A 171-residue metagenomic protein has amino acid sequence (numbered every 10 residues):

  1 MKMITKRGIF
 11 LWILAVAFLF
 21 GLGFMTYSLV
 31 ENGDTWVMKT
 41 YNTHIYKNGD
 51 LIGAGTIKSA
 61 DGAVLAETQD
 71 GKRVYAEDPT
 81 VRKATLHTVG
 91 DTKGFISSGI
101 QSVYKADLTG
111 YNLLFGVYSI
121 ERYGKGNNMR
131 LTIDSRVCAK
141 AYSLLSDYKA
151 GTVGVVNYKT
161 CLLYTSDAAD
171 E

Functional and structural regions predicted by a protein language model:
M1-S166: Periplasmic/cell-envelope proteins involved in peptidoglycan metabolism and beta-lactam response
D167-E171: A short, hydrophobic C-terminal helix/tail in secreted or cell-surface proteins
